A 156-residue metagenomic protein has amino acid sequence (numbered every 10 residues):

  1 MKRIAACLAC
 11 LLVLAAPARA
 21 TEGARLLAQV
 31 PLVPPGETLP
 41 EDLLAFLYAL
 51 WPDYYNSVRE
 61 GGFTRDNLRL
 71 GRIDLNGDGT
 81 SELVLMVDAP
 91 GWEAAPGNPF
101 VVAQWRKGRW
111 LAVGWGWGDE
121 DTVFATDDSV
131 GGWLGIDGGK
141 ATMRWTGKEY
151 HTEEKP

Functional and structural regions predicted by a protein language model:
M1-C7: Bacterial N-terminal signal peptides that target proteins for export
A5, A20-A45, P52, T122-P156: Acidic, small-residue rich beta-repeat scaffolds with periodic aromatic anchors
C7-A15: Bacterial N-terminal signal peptides
Y55-L68, G114-A125: Repeat-based blade/solenoid architectures
L75-D88, D128-G138: Acidic/hydrophobic-patterned starts of short beta strands in beta-sheet-rich repeat architectures
E93-N98: Short, solvent-exposed loop/turn segments at conserved positions within beta-propeller repeat blades
V101-W105: Beta-propeller blade signature
A112-W117, E153-P156: Beta-propeller fold detector
